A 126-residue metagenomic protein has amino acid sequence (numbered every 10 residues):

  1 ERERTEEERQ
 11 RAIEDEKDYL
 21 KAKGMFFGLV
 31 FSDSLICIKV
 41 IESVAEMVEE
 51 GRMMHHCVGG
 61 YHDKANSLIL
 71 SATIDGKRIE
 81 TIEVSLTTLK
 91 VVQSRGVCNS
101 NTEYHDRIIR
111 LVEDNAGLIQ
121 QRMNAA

Functional and structural regions predicted by a protein language model:
E1-A126: Catalytic-core elements of nucleic-acid end-processing and repair enzymes
